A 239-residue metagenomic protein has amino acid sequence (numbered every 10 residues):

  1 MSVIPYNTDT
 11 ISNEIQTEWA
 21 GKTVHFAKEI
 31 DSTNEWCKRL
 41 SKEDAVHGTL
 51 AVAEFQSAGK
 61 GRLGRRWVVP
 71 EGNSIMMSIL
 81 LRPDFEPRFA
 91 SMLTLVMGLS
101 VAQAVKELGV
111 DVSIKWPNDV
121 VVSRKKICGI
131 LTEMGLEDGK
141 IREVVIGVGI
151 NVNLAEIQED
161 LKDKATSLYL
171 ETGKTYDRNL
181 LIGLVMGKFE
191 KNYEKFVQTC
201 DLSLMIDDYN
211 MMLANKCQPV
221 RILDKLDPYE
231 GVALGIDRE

Functional and structural regions predicted by a protein language model:
M1-Q103, C128, Y176: N-terminal lobe of the biotin/lipoate ligase/transferase fold
M1-S2, W19, L95-V112, V122-E239: Long, positively charged amphipathic alpha-helical accessory segments at protein N-termini or as interdomain linkers
K28, I114-W116: Short loop/edge segments at beta-strand edges and connector loops that shape dinucleotide/nucleotide cofactor-binding
